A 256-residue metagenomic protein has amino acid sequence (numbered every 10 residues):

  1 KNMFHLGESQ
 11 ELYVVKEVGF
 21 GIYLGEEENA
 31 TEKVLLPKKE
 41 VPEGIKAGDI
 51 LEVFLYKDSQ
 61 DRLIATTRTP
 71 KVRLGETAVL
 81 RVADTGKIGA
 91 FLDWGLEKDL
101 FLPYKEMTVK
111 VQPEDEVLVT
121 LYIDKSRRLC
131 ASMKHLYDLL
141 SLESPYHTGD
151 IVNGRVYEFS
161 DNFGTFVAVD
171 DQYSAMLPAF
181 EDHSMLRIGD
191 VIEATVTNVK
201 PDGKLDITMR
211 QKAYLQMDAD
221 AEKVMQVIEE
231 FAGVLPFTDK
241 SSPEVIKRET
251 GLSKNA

Functional and structural regions predicted by a protein language model:
K1-A256: Single-stranded RNA-binding regions, centering on S1/OB-family and related RNA-binding modules
